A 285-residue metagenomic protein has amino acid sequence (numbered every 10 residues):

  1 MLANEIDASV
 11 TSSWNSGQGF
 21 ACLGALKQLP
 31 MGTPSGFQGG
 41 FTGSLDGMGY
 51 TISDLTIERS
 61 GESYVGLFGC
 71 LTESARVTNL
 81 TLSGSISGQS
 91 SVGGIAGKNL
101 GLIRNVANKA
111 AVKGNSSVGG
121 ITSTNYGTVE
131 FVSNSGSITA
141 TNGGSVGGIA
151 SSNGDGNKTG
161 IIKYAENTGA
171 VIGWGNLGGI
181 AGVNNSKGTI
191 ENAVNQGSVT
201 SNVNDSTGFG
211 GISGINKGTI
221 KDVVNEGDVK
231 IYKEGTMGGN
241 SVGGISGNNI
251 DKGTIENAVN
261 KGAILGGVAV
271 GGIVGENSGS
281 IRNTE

Functional and structural regions predicted by a protein language model:
M1-E285: Surface-exposed repetitive/solenoidal architectures
